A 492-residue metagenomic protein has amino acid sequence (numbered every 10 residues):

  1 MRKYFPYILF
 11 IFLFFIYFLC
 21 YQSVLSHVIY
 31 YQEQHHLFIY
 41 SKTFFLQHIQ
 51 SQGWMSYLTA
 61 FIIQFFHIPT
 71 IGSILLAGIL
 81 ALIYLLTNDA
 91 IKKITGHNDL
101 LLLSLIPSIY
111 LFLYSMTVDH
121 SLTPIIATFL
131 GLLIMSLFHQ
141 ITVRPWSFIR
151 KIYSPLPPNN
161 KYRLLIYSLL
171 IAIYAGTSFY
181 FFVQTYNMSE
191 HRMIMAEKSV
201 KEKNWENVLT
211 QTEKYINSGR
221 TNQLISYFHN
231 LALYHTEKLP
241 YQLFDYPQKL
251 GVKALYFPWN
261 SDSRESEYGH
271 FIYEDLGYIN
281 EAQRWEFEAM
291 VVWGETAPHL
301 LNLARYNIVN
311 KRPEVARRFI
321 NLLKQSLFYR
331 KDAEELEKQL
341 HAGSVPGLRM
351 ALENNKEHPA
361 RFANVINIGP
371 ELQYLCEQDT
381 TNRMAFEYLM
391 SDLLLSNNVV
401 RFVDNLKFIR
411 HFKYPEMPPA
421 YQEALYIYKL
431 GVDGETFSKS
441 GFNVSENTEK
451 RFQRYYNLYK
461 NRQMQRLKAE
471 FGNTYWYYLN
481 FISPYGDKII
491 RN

Functional and structural regions predicted by a protein language model:
M1-I16, R163-A172: Start-transfer (signal-anchor) and selected internal transmembrane alpha helices of multi-pass inner/ER membrane
H48-F66: Short hydrophobic/aromatic helix or loop-helix immediately within or flanking a transmembrane segment in polytopic
F66-I79: Loop-to-helix entry region of an early transmembrane alpha helix in multi-pass inner-membrane enzymes
A77-T95, S108-F112, L132-Q140: Transmembrane-helix motifs of polytopic, lipid-linked glycan transferases
L113-T123: Membrane-interface helix caps and helix-loop-helix hairpins in membrane proteins
W146-L164: Membrane-interfacial, low-structure loops and terminal tails that flank and connect transmembrane helices in multi-pass
N159-Q184: Internal/C-terminal transmembrane anchor helices
T185-V365, E377-N398: Soluble catalytic regions of membrane-associated enzymes that act on cell-envelope and secretory-pathway components
